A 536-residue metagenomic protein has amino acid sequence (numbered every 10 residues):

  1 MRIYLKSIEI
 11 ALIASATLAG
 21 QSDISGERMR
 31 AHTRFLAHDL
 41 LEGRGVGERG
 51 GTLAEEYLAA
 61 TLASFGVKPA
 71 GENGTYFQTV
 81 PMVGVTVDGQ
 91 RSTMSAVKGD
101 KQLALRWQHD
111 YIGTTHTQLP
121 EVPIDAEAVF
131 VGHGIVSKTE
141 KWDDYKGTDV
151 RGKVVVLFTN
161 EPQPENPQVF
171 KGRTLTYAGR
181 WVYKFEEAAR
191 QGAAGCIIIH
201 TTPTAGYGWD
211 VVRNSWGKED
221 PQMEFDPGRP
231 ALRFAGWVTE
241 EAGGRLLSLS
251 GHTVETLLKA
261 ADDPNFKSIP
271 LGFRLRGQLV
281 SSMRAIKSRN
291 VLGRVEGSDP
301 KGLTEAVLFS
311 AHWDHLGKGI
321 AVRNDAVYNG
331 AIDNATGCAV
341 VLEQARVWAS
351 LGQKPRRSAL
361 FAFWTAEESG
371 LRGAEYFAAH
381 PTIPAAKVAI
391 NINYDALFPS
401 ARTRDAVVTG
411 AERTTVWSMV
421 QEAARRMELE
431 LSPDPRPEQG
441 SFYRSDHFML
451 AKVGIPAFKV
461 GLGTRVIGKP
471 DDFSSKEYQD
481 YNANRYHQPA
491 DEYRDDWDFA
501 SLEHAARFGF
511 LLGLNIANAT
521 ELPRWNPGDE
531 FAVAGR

Functional and structural regions predicted by a protein language model:
D23, L105-F234, E296, L303 (+4 more regions): Extracellular/luminal Protease-associated
D23-R49, F65, P69-G71, T239 (+4 more regions): N-terminal capping segment at the start of a domain
L36, T239, K287-I320: Acidic/His- and Gly-rich active-site-bordering loop/insert found across diverse amide/peptide-bond hydrolases
E42-Q168, I269-G272, M283, K287-N290: Noncatalytic luminal/extracellular "stalk/propeptide" segments of secretory-pathway proteins
A104-H109, P120-E121, K146, M223-D226 (+2 more regions): Metal-dependent peptidase/peptidase-like ectodomains
Q108, R190-P203, Y207, S215-W216 (+1 more regions): Long, well-ordered, tryptophan-enriched scaffold segments
R173-G179, E187, P203-T204, G317 (+2 more regions): Acidic/histidine-rich catalytic neighborhood of metal-dependent amide-processing enzymes
R346, S350, G461-G535: His/Asp/Glu-rich mid-to-C-terminal helical/loop segments that flank catalytic regions of hydrolases
